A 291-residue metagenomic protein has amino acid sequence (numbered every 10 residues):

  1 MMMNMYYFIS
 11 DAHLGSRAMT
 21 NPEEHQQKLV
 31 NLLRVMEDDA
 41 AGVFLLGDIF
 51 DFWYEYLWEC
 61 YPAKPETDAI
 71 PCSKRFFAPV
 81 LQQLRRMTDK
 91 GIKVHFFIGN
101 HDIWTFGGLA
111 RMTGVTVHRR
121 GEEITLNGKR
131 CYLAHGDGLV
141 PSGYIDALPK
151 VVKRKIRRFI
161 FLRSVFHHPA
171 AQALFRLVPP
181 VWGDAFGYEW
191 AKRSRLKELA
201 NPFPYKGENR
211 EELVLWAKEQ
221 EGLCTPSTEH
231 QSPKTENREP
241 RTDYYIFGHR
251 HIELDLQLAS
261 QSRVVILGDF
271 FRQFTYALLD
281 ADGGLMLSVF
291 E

Functional and structural regions predicted by a protein language model:
M1-M2, P62-A63, T67-C72, T225-T242: Short, basic, low-complexity termini and linkers enriched in Ser/Thr/Gly/Pro that act as targeting/leader peptides
M2-Y7, I124-Y132, L258-R263: Beta-strand-turn-beta hairpins that frame and shape the catalytic cleft of phosphate-ester-processing enzymes
N4, D39-A41, I92-K93, K129-R130 (+1 more regions): Short coil/turn segments at beta-strand junctions that form active-site/ligand-binding loops
Y6-F8, V43-L45, Y132, I246: Residue-level marker for buried hydrophobic side chains located in beta-strands that build the well-ordered beta-sheet
I9, L14-L126: Core catalytic region of metal-dependent phosphoesterases/phosphodiesterases, especially metallo-beta-lactamase-like
K28-L32, E212, E291: Well-ordered alpha-helical segments embedded in enzymatic catalytic cores
M112, T116-R119, Y132, D137 (+3 more regions): Conserved beta-sheet core of the metallophosphoesterase superfamily
G136-L215: Active-site-proximal loop/helix segment associated with metal-binding centers of metalloenzymes
